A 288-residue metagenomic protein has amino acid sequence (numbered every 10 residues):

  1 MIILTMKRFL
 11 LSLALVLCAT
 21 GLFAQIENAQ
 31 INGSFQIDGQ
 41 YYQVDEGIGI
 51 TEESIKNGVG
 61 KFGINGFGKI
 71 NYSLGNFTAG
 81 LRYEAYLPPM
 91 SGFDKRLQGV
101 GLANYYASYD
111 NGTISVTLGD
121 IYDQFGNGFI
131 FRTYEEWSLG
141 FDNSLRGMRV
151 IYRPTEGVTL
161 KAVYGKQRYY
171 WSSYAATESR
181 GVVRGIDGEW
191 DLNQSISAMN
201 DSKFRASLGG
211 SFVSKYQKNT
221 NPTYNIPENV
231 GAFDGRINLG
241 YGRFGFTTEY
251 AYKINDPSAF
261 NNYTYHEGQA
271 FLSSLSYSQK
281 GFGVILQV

Functional and structural regions predicted by a protein language model:
M1-I31: Bacterial Sec-dependent N-terminal signal peptides
I26-Q30, Q36, Q40-G63, S73 (+4 more regions): Signature for the C-terminal beta-barrel architecture of outer-membrane proteins
G66-G68: N-terminal, Lys/Arg-enriched amphipathic/low-complexity engagement segments that precede the first folded domain
N104: Phosphate/ribose-recognition catalytic cores of enzymes acting on nucleotide-derived substrates
Y122-F129, T133, V288: Surface-exposed extracellular loop regions of Gram-negative outer-membrane beta-barrel proteins, predominantly
